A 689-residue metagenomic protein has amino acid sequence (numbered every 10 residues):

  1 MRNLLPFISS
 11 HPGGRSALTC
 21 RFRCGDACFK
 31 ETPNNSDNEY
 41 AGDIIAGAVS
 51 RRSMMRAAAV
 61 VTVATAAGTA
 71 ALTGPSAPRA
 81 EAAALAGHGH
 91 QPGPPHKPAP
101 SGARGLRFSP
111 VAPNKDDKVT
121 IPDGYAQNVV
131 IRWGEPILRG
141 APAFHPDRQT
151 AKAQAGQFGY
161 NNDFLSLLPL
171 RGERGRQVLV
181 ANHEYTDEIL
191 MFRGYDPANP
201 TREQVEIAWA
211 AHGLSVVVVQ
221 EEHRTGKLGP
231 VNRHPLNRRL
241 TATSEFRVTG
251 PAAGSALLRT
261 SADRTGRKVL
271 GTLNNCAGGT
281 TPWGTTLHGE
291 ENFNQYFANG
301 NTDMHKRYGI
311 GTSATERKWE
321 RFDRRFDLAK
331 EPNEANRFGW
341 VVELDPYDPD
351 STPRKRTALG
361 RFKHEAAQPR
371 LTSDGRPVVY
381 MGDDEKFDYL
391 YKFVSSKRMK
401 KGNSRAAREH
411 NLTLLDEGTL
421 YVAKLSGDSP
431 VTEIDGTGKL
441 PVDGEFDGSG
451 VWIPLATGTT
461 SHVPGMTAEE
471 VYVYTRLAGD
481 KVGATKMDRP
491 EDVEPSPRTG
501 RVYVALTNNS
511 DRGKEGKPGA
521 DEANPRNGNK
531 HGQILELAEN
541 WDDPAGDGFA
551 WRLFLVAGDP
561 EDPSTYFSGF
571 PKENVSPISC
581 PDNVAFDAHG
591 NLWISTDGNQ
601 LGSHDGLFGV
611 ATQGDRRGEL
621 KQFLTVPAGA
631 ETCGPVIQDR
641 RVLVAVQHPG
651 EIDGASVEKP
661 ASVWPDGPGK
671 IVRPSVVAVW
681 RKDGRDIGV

Functional and structural regions predicted by a protein language model:
M1-V49: N-terminal secretory signal peptides
G47, S53-R79, L85: N-terminal export signals
A103-P282, L287-N294, M304, I310-D345 (+8 more regions): Long, well-ordered hydrophobic secondary-structure segments characteristic of membrane-embedded and membrane-proximal
D116-R132, G140-A153, R224-G266, L344-R361 (+4 more regions): Blade-edge beta-strand/turn elements of extracellular beta-propeller and related beta-sheet repeat scaffolds
A153-L167, R264-A277, K481-D492, F570-A585 (+1 more regions): Signature of short aromatic-glycine-proline-rich micro-motifs recurring in repeat-based ectodomains
H212-V219, R337-P346, F393-V394, K530-E539 (+2 more regions): Beta-propeller blade signature
E573-Q613: Loop/turn-rich, solvent-exposed surfaces of beta-rich toroidal or solenoidal domains
R640-V689: Blade-level signature of beta-propeller repeat domains, shared across WD40, Kelch, NHL, RCC1 and BNR/Asp-box propellers
